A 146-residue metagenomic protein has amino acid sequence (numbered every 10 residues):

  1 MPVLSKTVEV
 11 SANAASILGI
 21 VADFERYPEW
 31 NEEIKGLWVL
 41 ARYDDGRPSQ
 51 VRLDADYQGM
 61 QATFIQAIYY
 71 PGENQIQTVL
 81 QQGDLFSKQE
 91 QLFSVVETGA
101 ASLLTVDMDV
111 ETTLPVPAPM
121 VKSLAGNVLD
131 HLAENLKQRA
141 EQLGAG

Functional and structural regions predicted by a protein language model:
M1-G46, G146: Hydrophobic ligand-binding cavity/cleft-lining segments
V3, E9, R52, S94 (+1 more regions): Conserved beta-strand segments that form the floor/walls of ligand-binding pockets within enzyme and binding domains
I17-V21, Y27, V51, I68 (+2 more regions): Hydrophobic pocket/interface hotspot
P28-E29, Y43, D54-L103, D109-E111 (+1 more regions): Hydrophobic-ligand binding "helix-grip"
G36-L40, G99, L124-G126: Juxtamembrane/interface motifs at transmembrane-helix termini
D109-G146: A conserved amphipathic terminal alpha-helix motif
